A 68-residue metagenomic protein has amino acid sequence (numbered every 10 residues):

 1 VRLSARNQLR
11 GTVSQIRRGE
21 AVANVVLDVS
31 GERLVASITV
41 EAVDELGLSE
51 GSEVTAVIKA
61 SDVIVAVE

Functional and structural regions predicted by a protein language model:
V1-E68: Non-catalytic connector elements of ABC transporters
